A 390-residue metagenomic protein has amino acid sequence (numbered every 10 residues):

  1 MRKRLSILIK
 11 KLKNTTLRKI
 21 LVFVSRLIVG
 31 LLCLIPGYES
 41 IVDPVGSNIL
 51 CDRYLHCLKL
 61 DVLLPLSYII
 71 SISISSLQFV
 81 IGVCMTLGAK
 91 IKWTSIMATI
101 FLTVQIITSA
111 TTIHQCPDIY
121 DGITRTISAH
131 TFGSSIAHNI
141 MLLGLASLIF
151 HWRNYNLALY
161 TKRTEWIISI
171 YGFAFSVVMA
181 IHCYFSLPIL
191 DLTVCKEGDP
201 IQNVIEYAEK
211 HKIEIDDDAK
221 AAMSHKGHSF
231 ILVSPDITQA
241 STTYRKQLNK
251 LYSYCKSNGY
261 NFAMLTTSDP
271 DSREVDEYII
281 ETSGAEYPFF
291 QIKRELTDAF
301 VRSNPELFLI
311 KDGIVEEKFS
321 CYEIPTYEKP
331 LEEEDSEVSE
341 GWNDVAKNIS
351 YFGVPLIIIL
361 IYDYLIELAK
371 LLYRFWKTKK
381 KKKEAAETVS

Functional and structural regions predicted by a protein language model:
L21-I41, Y68-I107: Functionalized membrane-embedded alpha-helices
I100-N156: Membrane-embedded alpha-helical segments of integral membrane proteins
Y160-P188: Internal/C-terminal transmembrane anchor helices
V178-I231, T238-N249, S253: Membrane-interface segments at or immediately adjacent to transmembrane helices that form the boundary between
F262-L265, E281-R302: Short, internal strand/loop/helix patches that form the active-site neighborhood or redox-interaction surface
P305-F319: A short, hydrophobic beta-strand/beta-hairpin element that forms part of a small beta-sheet core
S320-G353: Short, aromatic-rich amphipathic segments at membrane interfaces that lie adjacent to a transmembrane helix or signal
I357-S390: Juxtamembrane interface at the cytosolic side of transmembrane helices
